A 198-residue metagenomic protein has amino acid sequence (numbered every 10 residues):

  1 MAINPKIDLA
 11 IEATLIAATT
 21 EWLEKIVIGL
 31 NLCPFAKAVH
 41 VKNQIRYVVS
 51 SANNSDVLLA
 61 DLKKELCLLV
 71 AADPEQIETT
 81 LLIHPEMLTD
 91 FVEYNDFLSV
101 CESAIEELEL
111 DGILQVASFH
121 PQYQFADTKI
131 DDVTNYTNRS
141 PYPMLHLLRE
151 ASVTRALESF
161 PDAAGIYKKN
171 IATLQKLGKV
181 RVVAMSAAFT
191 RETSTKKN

Functional and structural regions predicted by a protein language model:
A2-N198: Expand to "…catalyze enediolate/carbanion chemistry for C-C bond making/breaking, isomerization, decarboxylation
